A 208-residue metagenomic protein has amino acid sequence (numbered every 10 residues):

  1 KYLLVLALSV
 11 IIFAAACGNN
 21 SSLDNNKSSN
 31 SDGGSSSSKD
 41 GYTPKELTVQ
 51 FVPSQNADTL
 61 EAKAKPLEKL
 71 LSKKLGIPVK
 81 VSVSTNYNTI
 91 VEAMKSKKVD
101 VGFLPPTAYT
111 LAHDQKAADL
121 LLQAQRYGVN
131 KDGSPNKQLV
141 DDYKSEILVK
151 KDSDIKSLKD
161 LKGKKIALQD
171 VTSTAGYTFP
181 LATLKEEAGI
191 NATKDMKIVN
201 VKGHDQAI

Functional and structural regions predicted by a protein language model:
K1-L4: Bacterial N-terminal signal peptides that target proteins for export
F13-A16: C-terminal motif of bacterial Sec signal peptides marking the signal peptidase cleavage site
G18-S21: Bacterial signal peptide processing site
S28-A64, S173-A175: Extracytoplasmic "Venus flytrap"
F51-P53, V83-Y87, V101-Y109, H113-A117 (+2 more regions): Beta->alpha turn/N-cap motifs
P53-K73, S84, Q125, D141-I208: Bilobed "Venus flytrap"/periplasmic-binding protein-like clamshell domains and structurally analogous long
T89-A93, A108-Y109, Q206-I208: Short, hydrophobic alpha-helical packing/hinge segments within bilobed ligand-binding/sensory domains
K95-L104, K116-D119, K164-I166, A207: Alpha-to-beta junction loops
